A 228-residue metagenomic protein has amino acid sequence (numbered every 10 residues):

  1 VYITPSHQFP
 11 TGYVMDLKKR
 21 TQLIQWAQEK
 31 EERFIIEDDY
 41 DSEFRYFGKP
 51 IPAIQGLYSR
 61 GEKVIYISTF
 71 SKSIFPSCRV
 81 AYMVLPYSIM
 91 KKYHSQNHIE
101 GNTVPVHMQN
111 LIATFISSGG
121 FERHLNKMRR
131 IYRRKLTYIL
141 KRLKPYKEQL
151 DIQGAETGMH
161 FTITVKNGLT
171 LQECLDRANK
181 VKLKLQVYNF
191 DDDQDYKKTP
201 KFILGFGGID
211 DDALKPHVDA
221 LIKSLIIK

Functional and structural regions predicted by a protein language model:
V1-Y46: Active-site phosphate-binding strand-loop segment of PLP-dependent enzymes
G56-K92: Active-site PLP attachment segment
L85, T162-G168, K184-S224: Conserved PLP-binding active-site segment of the aspartate aminotransferase-like
S88-M108: Active-site C-terminal subdomain of aminotransferase-like
H94-N97, S118-L140: Structural signature of PLP-dependent enzymes
R130-L140, L150-T164, D176-N179: Conserved glycine-rich beta-strand-loop-beta hairpin in the small C-terminal domain of fold type I
